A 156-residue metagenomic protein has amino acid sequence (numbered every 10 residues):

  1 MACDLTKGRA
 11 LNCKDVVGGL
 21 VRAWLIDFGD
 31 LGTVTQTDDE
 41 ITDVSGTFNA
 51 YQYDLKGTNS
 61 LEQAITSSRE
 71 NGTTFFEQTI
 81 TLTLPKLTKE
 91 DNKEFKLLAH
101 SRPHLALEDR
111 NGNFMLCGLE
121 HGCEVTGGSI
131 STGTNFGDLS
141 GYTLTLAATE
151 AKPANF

Functional and structural regions predicted by a protein language model:
A2-T81, G122-F136: Solvent-exposed edge beta-strands and adjacent loop segments that serve as assembly or binding interfaces
A23, L82, L105-L107, C117 (+1 more regions): Generic structural hydrophobic/aromatic packing signal, biased to beta-strands
G57-L61, L84-T88, D109-N111: Generic secondary-structure microfeatures
S67-K89, D138-K152: Oligomerization/assembly interface segments of phage tail-like spikes and tubes
G72, F95-L97, L107, T134-D138: A general structural signal for short secondary-structure junctions and capping/turn motifs
K89-K96, N155-F156: Short, conserved charged micro-motifs
K93-C117: Short, acidic/charged, Gly/Pro-enriched secondary-structure junctions
E120-F156: Mixed-charge, glycine-accented linear interaction segment located at domain edges/termini
